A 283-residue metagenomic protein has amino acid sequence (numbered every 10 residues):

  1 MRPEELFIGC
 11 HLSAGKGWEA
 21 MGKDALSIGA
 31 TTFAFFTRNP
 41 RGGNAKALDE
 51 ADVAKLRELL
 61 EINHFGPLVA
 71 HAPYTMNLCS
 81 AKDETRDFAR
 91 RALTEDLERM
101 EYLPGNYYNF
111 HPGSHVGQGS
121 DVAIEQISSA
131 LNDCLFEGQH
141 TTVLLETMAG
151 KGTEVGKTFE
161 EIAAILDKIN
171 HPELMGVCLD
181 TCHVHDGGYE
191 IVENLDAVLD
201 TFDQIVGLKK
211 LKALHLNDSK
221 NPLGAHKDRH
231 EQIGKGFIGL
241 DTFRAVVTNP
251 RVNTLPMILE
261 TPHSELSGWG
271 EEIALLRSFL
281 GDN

Functional and structural regions predicted by a protein language model:
M1-A72, M76, S80-E98, D282-N283: N-terminal pre-domain/capping segments
M1-P3, K23-G29, D49-V69, T94-P104 (+4 more regions): Acidic (Asp/Glu)-rich catalytic clusters
H11-G15, R38-P40, A72-T75, G113-H115 (+4 more regions): Active-site beta-loop-alpha junctions enriched in small/polar residues
A25, H71, A89, M100 (+5 more regions): Conserved, mostly hydrophobic/aromatic
T31-T37, G66-A70, G176-T181, L208-K220: Non-cysteine beta-strand/loop elements that form the S-adenosyl-L-methionine
L78-G176: Active-site acidic/histidine proton-transfer and metal-coordination neighborhood in alpha/beta enzyme cores
E84-L97, S120-N132, T158-D167, L195-D200 (+2 more regions): Short, electropositive alpha-helical surface patch
V155-A163, H185-T254, H263: Gly/Pro-rich active-site loop or hairpin
